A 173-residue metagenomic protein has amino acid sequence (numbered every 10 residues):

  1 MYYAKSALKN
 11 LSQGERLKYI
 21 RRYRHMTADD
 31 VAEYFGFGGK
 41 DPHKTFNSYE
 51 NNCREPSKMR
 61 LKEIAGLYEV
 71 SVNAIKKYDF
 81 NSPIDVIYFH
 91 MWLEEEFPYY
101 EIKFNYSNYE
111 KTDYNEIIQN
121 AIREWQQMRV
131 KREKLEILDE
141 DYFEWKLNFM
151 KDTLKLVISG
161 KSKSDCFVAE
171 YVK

Functional and structural regions predicted by a protein language model:
M1-K5: Short, Lys/Arg-enriched N-terminal segment that forms or immediately precedes the first helix of a structured domain
S6-L11, Y19, E55, M59-K62 (+2 more regions): Charged, helix-prone or intrinsically disordered regulatory segments positioned adjacent to compact structured domains
S12-E15, H25-M26, D41, P56-M59: Residue-level signal for the short linker/turn that defines the boundary of a DNA-recognition helix
G14-F35: Short basic helix-loop element that most often maps to the first helix and adjoining turn of HTH DNA-binding modules
G36-P56, K77-N81: Recognition helix of helix-turn-helix/homeodomain-like DNA-binding domains that insert into the DNA major groove
K40, E50, A121-R123, R132 (+1 more regions): Mature, Sec-exported extracytoplasmic domains of Gram-positive
D139-L147: Short, charged, amphipathic alpha-helical segments
M150-S164: Short, charge-rich amphipathic alpha-helical segments embedded in non-transmembrane helical bundles/solenoids
